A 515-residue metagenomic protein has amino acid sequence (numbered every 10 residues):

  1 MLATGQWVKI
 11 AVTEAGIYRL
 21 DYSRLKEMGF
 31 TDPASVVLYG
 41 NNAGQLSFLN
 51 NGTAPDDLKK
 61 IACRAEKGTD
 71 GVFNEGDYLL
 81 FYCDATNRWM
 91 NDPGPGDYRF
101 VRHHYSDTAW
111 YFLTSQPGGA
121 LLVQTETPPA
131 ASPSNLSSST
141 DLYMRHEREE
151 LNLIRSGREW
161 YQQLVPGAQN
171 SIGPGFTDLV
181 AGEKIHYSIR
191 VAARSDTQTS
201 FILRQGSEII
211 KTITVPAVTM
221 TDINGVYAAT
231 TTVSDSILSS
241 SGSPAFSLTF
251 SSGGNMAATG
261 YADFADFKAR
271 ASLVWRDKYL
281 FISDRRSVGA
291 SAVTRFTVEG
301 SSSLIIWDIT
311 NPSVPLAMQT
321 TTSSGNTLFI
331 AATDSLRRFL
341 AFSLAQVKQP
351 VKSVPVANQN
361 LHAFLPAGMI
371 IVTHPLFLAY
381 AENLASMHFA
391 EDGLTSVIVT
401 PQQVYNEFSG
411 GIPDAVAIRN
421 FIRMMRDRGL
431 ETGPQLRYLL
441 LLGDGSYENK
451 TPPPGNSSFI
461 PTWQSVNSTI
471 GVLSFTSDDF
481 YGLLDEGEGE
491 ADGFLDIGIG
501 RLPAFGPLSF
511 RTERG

Functional and structural regions predicted by a protein language model:
M1-G515: Cysteine-dependent hydrolase recognition
